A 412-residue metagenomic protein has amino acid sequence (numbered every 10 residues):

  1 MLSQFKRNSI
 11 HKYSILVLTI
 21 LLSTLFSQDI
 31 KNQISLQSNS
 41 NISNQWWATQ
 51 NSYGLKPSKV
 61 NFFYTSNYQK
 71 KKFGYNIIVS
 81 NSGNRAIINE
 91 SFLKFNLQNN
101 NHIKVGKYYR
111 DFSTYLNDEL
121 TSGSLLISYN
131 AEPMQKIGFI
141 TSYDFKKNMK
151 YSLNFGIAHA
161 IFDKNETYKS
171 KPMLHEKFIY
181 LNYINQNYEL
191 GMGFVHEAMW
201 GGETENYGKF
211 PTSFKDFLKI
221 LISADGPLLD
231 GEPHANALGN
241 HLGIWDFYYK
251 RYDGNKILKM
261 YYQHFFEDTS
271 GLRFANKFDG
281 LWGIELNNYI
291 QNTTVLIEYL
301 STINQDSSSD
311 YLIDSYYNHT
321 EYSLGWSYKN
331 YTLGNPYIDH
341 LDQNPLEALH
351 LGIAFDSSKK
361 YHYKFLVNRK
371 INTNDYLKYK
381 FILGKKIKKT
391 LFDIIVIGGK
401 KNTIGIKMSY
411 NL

Functional and structural regions predicted by a protein language model:
M1-I30, L412: Bacterial Sec-dependent N-terminal signal peptides
Q28-K31, S66-G74, Q98-I103, D144-N154 (+5 more regions): Short loop/turn motifs that connect adjacent beta-strands in outer-membrane beta-barrel proteins
Q28-V60, K70-I77, F155: Transmembrane beta-strand segments of Gram-negative outer membrane beta-barrel proteins
L36-N44, K70, I77-G83, K107-D111 (+10 more regions): Transmembrane beta-strands of outer-membrane beta-barrel pores
A48-S52, I78-S80, T121-I127, D163-Y168 (+3 more regions): Extracellular loop and loop/strand-boundary signature of outer-membrane beta-barrel proteins
V60-S66, S91-L93, I103, I137-F139 (+7 more regions): Membrane-embedded beta-strands of outer-membrane beta-barrel proteins, especially the hydrophobic/small aromatic
F73-K164, K169-G201: Outer membrane beta-barrel
E232-L412: Outer-membrane beta-barrel pore domains
